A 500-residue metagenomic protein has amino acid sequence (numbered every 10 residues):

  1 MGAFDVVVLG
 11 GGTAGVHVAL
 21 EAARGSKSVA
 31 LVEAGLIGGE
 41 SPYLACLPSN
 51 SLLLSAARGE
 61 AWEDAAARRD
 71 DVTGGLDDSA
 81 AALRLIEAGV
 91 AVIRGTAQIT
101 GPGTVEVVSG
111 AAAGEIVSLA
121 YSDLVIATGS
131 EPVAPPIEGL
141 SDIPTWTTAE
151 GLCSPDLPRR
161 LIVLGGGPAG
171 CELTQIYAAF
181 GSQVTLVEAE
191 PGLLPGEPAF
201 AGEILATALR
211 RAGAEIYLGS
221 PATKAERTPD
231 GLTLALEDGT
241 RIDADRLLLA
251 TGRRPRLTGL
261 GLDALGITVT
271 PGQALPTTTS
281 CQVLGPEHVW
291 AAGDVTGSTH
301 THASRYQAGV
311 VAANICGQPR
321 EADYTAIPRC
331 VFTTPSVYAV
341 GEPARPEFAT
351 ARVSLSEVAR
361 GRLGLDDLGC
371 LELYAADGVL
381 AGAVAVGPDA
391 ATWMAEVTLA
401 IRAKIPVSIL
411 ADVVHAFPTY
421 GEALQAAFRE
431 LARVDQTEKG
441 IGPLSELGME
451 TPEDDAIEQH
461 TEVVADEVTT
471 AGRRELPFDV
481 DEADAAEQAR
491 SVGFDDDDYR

Functional and structural regions predicted by a protein language model:
G2-V16, R24, P198-F200, R211 (+5 more regions): Mid-to-C-terminal Rossmann-like scaffold of FAD/NAD(P)H-dependent oxidoreductases
F4-L31, G170-A179: N-terminal Rossmann-like FAD-binding beta1-loop-alpha1 element of flavoenzymes
V7-L9, A23-P42, S182-L193: Glycine-rich FAD pyrophosphate-binding loop
E21, E40-Y121, E197-T223, A344: N-terminal Rossmann-like dinucleotide/flavin-binding domain of flavoprotein oxidoreductases that bind FAD/FMN
C46, T128-Q183, V187, E215-I216 (+2 more regions): Glycine-rich dinucleotide-binding loop and its adjacent helix/turn
D71-D78, C153, P158-I162, P168-P229 (+4 more regions): Rossmann-like dinucleotide-binding cores of NAD(P)H-dependent redox enzymes
A91-R94, Q98-A112, L119, F180-T279 (+1 more regions): A Rossmann-like FAD-binding core segment of flavoenzymes
S141-R159, R241-N314, A400, A411: FAD-site-proximal beta/loop scaffold in flavoenzymes
